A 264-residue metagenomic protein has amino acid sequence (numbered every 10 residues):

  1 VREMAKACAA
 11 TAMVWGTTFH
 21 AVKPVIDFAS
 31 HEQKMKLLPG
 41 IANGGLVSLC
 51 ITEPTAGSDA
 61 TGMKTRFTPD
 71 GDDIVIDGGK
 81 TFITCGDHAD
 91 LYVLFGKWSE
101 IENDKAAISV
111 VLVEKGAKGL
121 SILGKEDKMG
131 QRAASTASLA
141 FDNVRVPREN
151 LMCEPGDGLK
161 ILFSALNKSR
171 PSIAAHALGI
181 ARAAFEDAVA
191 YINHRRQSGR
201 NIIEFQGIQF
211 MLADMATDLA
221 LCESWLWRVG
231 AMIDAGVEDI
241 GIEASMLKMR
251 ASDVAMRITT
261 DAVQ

Functional and structural regions predicted by a protein language model:
V1-K6, T11, F28, G44 (+4 more regions): Alpha-helical interface subdomain recognition
V1-V14, C50-T55, G79-T81, C85-D87 (+2 more regions): Active-site beta-strand/loop segments that form the cofactor-binding cradle of oxidoreductase flavoproteins
R2, A9-E32, G57-A60, T68: N-terminal glycine-rich flavin-associated loop
N43-T52, F95: A short, Trp-centered hydrophobic/proline-enriched beta-strand micro-motif
A56, T81-G86, Q131, K168-S172: Glycine-rich phosphate/pyrophosphate-binding beta-alpha loops
D59-T61, C85-D90, D104-A107, R132-A134 (+1 more regions): Short glycine/proline-enriched turns and hinge-like loops at secondary-structure junctions
G62-K64, G116-P147: Flexible, small-/acidic-enriched active-site or ligand-binding loops
D77-I122: A short core secondary-structure module
